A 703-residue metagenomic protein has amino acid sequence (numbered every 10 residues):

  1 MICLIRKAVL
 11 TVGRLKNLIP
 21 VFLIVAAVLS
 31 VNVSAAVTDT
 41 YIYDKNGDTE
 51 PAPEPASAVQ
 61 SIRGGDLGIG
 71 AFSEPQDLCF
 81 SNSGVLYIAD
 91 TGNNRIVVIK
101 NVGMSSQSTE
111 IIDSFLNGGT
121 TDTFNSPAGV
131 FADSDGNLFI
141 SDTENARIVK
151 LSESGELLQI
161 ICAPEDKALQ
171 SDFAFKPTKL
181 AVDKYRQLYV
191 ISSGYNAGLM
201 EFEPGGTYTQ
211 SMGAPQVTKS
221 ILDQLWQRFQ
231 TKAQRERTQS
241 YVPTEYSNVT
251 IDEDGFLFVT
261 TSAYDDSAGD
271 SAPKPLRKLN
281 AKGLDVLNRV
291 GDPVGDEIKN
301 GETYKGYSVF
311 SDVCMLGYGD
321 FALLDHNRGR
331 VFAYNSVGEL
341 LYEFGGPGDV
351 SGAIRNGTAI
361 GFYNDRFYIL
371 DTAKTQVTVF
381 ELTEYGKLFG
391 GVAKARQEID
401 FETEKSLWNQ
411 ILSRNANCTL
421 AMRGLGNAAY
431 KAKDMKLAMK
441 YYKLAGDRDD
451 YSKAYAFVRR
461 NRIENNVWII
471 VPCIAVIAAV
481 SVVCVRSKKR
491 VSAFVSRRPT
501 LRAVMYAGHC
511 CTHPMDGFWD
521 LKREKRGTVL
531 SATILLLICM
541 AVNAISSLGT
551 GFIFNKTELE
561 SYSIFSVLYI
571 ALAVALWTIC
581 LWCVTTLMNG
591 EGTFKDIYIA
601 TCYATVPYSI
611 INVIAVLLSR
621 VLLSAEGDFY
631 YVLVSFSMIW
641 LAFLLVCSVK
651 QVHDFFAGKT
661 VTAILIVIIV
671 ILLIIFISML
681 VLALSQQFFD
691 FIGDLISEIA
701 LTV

Functional and structural regions predicted by a protein language model:
A36-E402, S406, Q410-L420, G424: Eukaryotic scaffold repeat domains enriched in small/polar residues
C418, Y451-S452: Residue-level recognition of tetratricopeptide repeat
A421, A454-Y455: TPR alpha-solenoid repeat register
A456-C473: Juxtamembrane/start-of-transmembrane alpha-helix segments at the extracytoplasmic/lumenal side of membrane anchors
R497-K595: Selected alpha-helical membrane-embedding segments in polytopic membrane proteins
F565-L568, W577-M679, A683: Hydrophobic alpha-helical transmembrane segments and adjacent short intramembrane/lumenal linkers of inner/organellar
